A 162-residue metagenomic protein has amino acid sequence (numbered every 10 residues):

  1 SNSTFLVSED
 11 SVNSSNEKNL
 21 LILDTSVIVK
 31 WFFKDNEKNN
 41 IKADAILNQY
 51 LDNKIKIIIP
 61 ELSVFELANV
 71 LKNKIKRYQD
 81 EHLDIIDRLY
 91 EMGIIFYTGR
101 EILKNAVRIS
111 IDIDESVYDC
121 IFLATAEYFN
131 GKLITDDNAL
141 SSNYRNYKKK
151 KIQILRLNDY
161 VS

Functional and structural regions predicted by a protein language model:
S1-I59, K74-E81, Y160-S162: Short, well-structured N-terminal submotif of metal-dependent ribonuclease cores
S1-L20, L123, E127-S162: Acidic, PIN/NYN-like endoribonuclease modules and their adjacent C-terminal/linker elements
K30-F32, V70, N143: Residues that scaffold the ATP/ADP-binding catalytic core of kinase and kinase-like folds
D44, L62-L103: Active-site-proximal, substrate-binding regions of enzyme catalytic domains and RNA-binding/basic surfaces
Q49-Y50, K74, L89, I109 (+1 more regions): Hydrophobic helix-cap positions at the C-terminus of alpha-helices in RecA-like/P-loop ATPase nucleotide-binding cores
D52-K54, E91-M92, F129: Structured helix-beta-strand junction loops
I59-L62, I121: Aromatic- and histidine-enriched alpha-helix N-cap/loop-to-helix transition segments that scaffold the rims
I94-A139: Active-site neighborhoods of divalent-metal-dependent phosphate/nucleic-acid chemistry enzymes
